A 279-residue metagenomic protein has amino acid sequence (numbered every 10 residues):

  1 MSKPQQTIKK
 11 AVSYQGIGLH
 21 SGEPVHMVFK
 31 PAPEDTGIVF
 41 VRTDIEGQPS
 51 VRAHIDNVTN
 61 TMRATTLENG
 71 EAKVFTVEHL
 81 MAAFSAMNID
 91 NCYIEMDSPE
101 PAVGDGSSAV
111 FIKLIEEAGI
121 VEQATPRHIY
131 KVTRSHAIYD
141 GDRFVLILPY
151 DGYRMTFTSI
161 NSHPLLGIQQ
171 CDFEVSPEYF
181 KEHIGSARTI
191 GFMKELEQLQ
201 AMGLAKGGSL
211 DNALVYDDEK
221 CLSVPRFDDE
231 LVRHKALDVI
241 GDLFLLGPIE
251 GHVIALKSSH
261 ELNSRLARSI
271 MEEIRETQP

Functional and structural regions predicted by a protein language model:
M1-D90, E95-P279: C-terminal regulatory domains involved in ligand/effector binding and gene-expression control
